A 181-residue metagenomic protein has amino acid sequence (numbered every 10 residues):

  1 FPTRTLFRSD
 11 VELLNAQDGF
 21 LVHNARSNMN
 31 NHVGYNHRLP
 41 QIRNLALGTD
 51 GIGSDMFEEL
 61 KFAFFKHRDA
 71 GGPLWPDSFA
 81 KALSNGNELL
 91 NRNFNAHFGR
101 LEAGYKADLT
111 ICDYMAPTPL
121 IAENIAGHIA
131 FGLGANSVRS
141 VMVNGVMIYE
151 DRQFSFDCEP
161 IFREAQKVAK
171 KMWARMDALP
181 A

Functional and structural regions predicted by a protein language model:
R4-T118, E123: Active-site-adjacent C-terminal substructures of enzyme catalytic domains
L83-A181: Active-site microenvironment of metallo-dependent hydrolases
